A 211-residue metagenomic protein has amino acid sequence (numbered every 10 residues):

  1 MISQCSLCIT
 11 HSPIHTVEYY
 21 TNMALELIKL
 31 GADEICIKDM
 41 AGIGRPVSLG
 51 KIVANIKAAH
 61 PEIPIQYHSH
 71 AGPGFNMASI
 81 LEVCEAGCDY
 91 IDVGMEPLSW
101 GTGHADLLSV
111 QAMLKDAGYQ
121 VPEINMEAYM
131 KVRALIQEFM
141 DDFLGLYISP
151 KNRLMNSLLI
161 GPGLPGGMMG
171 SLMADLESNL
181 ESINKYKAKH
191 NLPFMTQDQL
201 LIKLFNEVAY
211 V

Functional and structural regions predicted by a protein language model:
M1-V211: Catalytic cores and adjacent flexible loops of soluble metabolic enzymes that perform enolate/carbanion chemistry on
